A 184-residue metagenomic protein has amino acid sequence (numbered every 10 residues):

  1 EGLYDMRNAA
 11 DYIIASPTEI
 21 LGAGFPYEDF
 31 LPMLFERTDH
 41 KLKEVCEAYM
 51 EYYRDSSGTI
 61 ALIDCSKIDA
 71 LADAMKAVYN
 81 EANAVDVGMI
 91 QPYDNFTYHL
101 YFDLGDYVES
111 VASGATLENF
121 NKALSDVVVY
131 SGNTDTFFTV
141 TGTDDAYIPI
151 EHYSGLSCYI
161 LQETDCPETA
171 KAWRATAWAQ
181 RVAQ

Functional and structural regions predicted by a protein language model:
E1-Q184: Terminal, contiguous helix-loop blocks that mediate binding/assembly
